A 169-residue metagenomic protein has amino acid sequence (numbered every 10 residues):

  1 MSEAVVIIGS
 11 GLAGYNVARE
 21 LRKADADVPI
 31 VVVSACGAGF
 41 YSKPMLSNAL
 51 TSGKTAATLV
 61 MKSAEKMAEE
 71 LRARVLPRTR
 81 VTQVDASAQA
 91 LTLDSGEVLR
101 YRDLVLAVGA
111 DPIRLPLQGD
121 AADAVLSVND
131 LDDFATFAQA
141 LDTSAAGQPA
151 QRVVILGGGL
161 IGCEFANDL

Functional and structural regions predicted by a protein language model:
M1-I8, M61-V153: FAD-binding core/adjacent interface of flavoenzyme oxidoreductases
S2-A73, D168-L169: Beta1-alpha1 glycine-rich phosphate/pyrophosphate-binding loop at the start of Rossmann-like nucleotide-binding domains
G14, G162-C163: N-terminal Rossmann-fold NAD(P) dinucleotide-binding loop
F134, C163-A166: Hydrophobic, well-ordered secondary-structure segments
R152, F165-L169: Short, intrinsically disordered, charge-balanced linker/junction segments flanking boundaries in proteins
G157: Divalent metal-dependent hydrolysis catalytic cores, especially in the metallo-beta-lactamase
